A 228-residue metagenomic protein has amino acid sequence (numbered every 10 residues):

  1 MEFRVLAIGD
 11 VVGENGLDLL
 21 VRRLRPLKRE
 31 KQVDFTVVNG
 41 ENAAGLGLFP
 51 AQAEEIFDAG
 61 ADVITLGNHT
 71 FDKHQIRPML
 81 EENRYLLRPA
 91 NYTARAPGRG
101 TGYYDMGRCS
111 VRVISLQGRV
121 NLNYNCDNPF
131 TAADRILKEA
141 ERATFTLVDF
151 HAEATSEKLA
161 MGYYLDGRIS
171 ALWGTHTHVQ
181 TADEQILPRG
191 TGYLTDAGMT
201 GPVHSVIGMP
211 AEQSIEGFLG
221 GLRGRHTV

Functional and structural regions predicted by a protein language model:
M1-V228: Acidic, metal/ion-coordinating pockets
